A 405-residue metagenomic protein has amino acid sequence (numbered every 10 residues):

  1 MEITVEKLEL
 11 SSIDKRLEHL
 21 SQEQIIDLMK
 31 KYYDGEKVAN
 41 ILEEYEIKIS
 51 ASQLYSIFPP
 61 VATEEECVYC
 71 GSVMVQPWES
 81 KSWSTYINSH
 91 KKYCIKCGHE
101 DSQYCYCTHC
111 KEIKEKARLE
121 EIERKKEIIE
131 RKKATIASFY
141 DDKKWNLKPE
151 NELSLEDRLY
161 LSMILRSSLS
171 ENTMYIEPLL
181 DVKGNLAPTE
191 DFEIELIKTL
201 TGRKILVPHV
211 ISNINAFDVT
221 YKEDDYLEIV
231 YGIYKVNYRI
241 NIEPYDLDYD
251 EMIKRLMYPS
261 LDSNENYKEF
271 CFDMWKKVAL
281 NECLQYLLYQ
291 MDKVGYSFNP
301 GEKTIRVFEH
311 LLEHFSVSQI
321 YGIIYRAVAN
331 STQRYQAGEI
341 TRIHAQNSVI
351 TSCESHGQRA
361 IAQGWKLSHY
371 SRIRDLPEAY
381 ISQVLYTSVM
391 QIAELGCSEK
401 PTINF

Functional and structural regions predicted by a protein language model:
R16-E36: Short, amphipathic alpha-helical "recognition" segments used to contact nucleic acids or chromatin
A39-S56, P188-F192: Short, basic interhelical loop/turn and adjoining N-cap of the next helix at nucleic-acid- or acidic-partner-contacting
L54-E66, V73-P77, S82-N88: Short, flexible, mixed-charge glycine/proline-rich loop motifs that serve as phosphate/nucleic-acid-contacting
E66-Y69, I95: Cys/His/Pro-rich metal-binding microdomains
Y69-V75, D101, K114: Cys/His-rich microdomains that often coordinate metals
S80-C110: Cysteine-rich micro-motifs
K81, T85-S89, E130-K132, W145-F405: Basic, alpha-helical nucleic-acid-binding regions used in initiation and control of genome expression
E100-E150: Long, low-complexity, charged/polar intrinsically disordered regions in eukaryotic proteins
